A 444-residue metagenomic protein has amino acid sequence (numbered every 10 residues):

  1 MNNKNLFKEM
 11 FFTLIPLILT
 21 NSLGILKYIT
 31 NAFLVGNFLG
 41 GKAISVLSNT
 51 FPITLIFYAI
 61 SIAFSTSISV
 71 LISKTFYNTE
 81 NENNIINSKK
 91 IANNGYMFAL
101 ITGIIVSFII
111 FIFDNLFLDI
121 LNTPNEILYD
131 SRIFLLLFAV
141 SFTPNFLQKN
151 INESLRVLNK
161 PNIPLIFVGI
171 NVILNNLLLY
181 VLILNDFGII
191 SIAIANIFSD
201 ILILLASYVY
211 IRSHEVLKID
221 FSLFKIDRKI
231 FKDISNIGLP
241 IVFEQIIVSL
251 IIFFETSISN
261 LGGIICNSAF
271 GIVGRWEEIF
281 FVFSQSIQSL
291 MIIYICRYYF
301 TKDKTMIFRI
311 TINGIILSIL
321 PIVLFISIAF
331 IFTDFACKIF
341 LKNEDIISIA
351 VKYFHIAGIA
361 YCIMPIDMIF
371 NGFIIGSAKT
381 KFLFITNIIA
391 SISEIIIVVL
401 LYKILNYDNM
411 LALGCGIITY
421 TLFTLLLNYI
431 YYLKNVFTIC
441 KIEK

Functional and structural regions predicted by a protein language model:
M1-L17, I72-S141, L177, I183-L239 (+2 more regions): Short alpha-helical transmembrane segments in multi-pass integral membrane proteins
I15-V70, F138-N145, K232-F300, S318-F325 (+2 more regions): Transmembrane helix-bundle signature of multi-pass secondary active exporters and lipid flippases
G24, S65, L136-R156, P164-N175 (+5 more regions): Short runs within selected transmembrane alpha-helices of multi-pass transporters and secretion channels
G24, Y28, A32, G36 (+11 more regions): Juxtamembrane/transmembrane-helix interface segments of polytopic membrane transporters
F38-G41, V157-L158, D186, L261-I264 (+3 more regions): Helix-loop interface residues and adjacent transmembrane-helix termini in multi-pass membrane transporters, primarily
I44-S107, Q148-V157, P161-I163, N267-S327 (+3 more regions): Small-residue-rich hydrophobic transmembrane alpha-helices
S69, D114, K160, I170 (+6 more regions): ATP/adenylate-binding site constellation spanning eukaryotic-like Ser/Thr protein kinases, ABC-transporter
I247, I251, E255, I264 (+14 more regions): Hydrophobic alpha-helix feature that most strongly marks membrane-spanning transmembrane helices and their immediate
